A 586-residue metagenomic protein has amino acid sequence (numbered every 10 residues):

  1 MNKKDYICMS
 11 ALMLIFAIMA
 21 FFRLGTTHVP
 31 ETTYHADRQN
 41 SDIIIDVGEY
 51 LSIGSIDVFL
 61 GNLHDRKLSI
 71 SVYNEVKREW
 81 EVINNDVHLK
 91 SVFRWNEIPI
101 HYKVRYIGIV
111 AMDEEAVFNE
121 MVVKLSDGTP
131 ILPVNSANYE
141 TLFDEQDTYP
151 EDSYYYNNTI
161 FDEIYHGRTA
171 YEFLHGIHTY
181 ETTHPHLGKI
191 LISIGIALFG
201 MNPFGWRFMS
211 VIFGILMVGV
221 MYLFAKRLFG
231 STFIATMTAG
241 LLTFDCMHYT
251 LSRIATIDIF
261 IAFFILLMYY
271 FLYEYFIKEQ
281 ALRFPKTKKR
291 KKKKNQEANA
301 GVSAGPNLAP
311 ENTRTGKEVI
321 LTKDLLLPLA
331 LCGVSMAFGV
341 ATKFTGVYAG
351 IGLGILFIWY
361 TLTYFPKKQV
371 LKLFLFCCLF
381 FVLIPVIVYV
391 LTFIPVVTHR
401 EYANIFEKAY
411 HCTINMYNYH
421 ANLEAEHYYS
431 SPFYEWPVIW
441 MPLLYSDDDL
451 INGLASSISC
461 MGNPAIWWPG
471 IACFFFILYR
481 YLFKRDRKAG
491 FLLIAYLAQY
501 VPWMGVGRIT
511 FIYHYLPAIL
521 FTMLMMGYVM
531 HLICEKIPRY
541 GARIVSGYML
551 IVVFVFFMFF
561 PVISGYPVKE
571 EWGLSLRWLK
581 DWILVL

Functional and structural regions predicted by a protein language model:
M1-C8, L14, I18-I45, D144 (+13 more regions): Transmembrane helical bundles and short interhelical boundary loops of multi-pass, membrane-embedded
D127-A170, V386-E435, I439, W572-R577: Aromatic-rich transmembrane-lumenal/periplasmic boundary elements in polytopic membrane proteins
T182-I192, F199-G219, L251, A255 (+1 more regions): Loop-to-helix entry region of an early transmembrane alpha helix in multi-pass inner-membrane enzymes
M201, M221-F244, A262-F263, L282-K288 (+3 more regions): Transmembrane-helix signature of polytopic, membrane-embedded enzymes that assemble or transfer cell-envelope glycans
F204, F208-F229, L267-F271, C473-F476: Transmembrane-helix motifs of polytopic, lipid-linked glycan transferases
W206, M247-F260, T342-T345: Short acidic/glycine- and proline-prone juxtamembrane loop motifs at membrane-interface regions of multi-pass membrane
M268-P328, I358-Y364: Membrane-interface transmembrane helices that cradle and orient dolichyl/undecaprenyl
S446-D486: Hydrophobic, aromatic-rich transmembrane alpha-helices and their immediate juxtamembrane boundary segments
